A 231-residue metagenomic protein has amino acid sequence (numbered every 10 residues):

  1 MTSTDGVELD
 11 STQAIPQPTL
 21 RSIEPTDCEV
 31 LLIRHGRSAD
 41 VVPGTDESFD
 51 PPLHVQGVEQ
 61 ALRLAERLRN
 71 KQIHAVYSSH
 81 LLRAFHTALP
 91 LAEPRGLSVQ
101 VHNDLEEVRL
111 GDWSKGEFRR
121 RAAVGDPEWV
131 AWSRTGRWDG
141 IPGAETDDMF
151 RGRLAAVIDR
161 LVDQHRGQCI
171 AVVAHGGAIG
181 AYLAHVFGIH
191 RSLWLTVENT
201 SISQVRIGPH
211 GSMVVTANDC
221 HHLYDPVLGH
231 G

Functional and structural regions predicted by a protein language model:
M1-A75, L89, E93-L97, K115-G116 (+2 more regions): An N-terminal RHG(E/S)-centered segment typical of histidine phosphatases
I23-E24, Q164, T196: Short, flexible hinge/linker loops that cap or flank conserved catalytic cores
E29, Q168-C169: Residues that mark the start of a beta-strand
P52, E93-R153, V215-A217, H230-G231: Phosphate-handling substructures
R69-Q72, L161-Q168: Glycine-rich phosphate-binding loop signature in dinucleotide/nucleotide-binding domains
I73-H80, C169-V173: Short glycine-rich phosphate-binding loop at a beta-alpha junction
H190-M213: Domain-level recognition of soluble alpha/beta enzyme cores, biased toward histidine phosphatases/phosphomutases
